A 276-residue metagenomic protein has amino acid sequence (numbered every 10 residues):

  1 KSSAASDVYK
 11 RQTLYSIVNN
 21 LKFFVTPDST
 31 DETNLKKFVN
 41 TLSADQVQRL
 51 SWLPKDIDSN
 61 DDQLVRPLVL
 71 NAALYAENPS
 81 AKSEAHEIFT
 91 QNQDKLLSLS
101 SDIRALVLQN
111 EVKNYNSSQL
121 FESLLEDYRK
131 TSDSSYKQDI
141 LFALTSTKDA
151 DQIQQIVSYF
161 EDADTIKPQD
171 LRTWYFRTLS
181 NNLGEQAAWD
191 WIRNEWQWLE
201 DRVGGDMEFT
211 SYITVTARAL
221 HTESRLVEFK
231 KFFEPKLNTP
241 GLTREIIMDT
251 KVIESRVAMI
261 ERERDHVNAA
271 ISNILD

Functional and structural regions predicted by a protein language model:
K1-D276: Long, ordered, helix-rich scaffold segments
